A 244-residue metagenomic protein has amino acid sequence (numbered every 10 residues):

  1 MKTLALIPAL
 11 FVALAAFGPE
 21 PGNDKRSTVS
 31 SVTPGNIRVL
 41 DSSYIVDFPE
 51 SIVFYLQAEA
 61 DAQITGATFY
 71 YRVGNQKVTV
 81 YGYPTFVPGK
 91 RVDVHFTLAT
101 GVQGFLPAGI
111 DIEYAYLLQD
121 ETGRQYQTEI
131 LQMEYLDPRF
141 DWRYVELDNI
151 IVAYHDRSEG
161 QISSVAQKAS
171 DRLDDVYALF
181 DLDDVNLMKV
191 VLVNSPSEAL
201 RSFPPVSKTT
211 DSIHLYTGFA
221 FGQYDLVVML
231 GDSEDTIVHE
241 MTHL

Functional and structural regions predicted by a protein language model:
M1-K2, F17: N-terminal/domain-start alpha-helical segments
K2-A9: Sec-dependent signal peptide recognition, specifically the positively charged N-region followed immediately by
A9-G18: Hydrophobic h-region of N-terminal signal peptides that target proteins for export in Gram-negative bacteria
F17-W142: Glycan-association/targeting regions that enable binding to alpha-glucans and other polysaccharides
D141-L244: Juxtacatalytic substrate-recognition/specificity segment
